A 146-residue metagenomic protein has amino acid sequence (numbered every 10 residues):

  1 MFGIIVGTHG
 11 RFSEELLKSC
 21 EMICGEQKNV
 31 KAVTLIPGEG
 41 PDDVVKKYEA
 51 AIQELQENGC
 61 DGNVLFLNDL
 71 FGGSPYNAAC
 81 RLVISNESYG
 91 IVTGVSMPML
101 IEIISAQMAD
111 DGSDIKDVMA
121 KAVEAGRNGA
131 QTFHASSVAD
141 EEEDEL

Functional and structural regions predicted by a protein language model:
F2-L146: N-terminal loops that bind phosphate or other acidic moieties and the adjacent beta-alpha structural core
